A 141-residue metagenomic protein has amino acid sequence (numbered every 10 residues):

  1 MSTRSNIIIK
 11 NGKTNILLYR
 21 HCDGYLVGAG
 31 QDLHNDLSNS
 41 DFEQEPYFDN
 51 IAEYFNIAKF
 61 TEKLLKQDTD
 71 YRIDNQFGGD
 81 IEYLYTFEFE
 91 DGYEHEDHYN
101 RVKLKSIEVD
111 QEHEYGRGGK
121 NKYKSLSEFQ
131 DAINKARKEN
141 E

Functional and structural regions predicted by a protein language model:
R4-I9: Short beta-strand scaffold segments in enzyme catalytic cores
N11-N15: Active-site beta-strand-loop-beta-strand hairpin of nuclease catalytic cores that positions key catalytic residues
L17-G28, D110-Y115: Short, solvent-exposed aromatic-acidic interface loops
A29-H34: Cysteine protease-like catalytic core of ubiquitin/ubiquitin-like
N35-E141: Low-complexity intrinsically disordered segments
